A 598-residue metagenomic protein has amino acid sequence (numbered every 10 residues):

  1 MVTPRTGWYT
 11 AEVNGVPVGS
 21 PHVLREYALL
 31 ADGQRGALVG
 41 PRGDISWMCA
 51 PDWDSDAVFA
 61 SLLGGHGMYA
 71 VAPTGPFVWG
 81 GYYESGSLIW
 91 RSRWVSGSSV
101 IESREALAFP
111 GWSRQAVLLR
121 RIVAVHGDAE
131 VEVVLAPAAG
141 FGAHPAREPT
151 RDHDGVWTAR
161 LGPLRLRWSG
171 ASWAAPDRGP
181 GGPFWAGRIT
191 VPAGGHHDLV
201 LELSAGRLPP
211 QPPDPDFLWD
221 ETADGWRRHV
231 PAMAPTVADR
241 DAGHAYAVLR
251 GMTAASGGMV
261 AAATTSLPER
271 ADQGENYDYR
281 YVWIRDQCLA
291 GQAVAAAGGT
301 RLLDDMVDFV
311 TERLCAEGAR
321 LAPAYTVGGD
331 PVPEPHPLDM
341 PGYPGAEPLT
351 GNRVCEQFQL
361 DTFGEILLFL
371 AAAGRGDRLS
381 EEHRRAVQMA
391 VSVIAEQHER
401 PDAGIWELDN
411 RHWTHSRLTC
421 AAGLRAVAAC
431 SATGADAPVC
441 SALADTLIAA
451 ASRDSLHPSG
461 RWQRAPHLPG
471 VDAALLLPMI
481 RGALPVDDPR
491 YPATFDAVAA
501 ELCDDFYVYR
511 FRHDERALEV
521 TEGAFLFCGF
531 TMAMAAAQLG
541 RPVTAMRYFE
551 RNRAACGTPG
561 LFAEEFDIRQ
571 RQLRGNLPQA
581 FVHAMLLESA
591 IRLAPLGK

Functional and structural regions predicted by a protein language model:
V2-K598: Acidic, mature catalytic/reactive cores of soluble proteins
